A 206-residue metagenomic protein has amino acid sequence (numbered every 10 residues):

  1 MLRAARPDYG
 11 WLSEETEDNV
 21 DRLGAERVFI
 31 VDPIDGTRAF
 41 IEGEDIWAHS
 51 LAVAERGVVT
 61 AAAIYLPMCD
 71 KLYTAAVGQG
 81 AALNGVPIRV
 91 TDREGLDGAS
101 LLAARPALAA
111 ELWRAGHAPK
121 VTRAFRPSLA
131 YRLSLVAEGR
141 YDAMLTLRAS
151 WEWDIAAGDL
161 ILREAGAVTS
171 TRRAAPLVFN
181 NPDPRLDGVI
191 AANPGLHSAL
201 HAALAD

Functional and structural regions predicted by a protein language model:
M1-I34, L196, A202-D206: N-terminal subdomain of lithium-sensitive/metallo-dependent phosphomonoesterases centered on the IMPase/IPPase/PAP
L2, G36-T37, V136, L162: Buried hydrophobic positions in well-ordered alpha/beta secondary-structure cores of metabolic enzymes
S13-E15, G85, P127, R173: Short loop/edge segments at beta-strand edges and connector loops that shape dinucleotide/nucleotide cofactor-binding
E15, P33-G36, P67, A143 (+2 more regions): Generic detector of well-ordered alpha-helical packing
L23-Q79: DPxDG-like acidic metal-binding loop motif
R56, N84-G85: Short strand-turn-strand beta-turns centered on an Asx-Gly dipeptide
T91-D206: An extended, acidic
